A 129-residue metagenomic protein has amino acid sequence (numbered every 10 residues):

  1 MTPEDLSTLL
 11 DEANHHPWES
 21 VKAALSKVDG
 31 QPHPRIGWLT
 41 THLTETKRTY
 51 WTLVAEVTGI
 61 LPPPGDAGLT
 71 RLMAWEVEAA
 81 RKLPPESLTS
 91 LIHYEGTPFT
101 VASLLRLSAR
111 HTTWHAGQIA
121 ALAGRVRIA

Functional and structural regions predicted by a protein language model:
M1-A129: Aromatic-glycine hotspot motif
